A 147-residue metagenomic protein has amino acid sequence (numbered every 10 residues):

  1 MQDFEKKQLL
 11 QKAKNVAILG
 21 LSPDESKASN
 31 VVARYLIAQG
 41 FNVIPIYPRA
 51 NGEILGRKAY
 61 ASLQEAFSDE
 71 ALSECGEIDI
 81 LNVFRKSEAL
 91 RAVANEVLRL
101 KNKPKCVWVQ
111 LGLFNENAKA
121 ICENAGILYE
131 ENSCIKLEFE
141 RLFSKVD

Functional and structural regions predicted by a protein language model:
M1-K12: Short N-terminal or domain-adjacent regulatory/targeting segments
M1-Q2, I54-G76, N82-A94: Glycine-rich, highly charged phosphate/nucleotide-binding loops
V16-L19: Conserved beta-strand elements of the Class I
S26, R34-L55: NAD(P)-binding Rossmann-fold cofactor-contacting core
F41, N102, I127: Short phosphate-binding/catalytic loops that engage adenosine nucleotides
P48-R49, E65-A66, Q110-F114, S133-E138: Short, acidic/turn-prone active-site loops that include or flank metal/cofactor- and phosphate-binding residues
L100-C122: ADP-ribose/adenylate-binding Rossmann-like module
G126-D147: Active-site capping/gating segments
